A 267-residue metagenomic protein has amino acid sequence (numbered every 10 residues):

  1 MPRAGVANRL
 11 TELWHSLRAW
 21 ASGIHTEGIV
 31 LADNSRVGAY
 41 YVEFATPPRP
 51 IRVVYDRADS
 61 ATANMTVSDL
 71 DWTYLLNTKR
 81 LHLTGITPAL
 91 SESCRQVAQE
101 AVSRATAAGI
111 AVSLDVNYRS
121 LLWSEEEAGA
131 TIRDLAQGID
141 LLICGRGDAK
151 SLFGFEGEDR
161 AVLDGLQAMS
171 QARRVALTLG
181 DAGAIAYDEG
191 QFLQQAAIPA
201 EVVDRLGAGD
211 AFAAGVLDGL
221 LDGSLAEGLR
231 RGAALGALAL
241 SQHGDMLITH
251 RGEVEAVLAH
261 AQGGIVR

Functional and structural regions predicted by a protein language model:
R3-G85, V257-R267: Conserved N-terminal subdomain of the carbohydrate kinase-like
E12-I24, G129-I139, V162-L163, Q194: Short, electropositive alpha-helical surface patch
I24-H25, I110, D140, R173: Short, well-ordered coil/turn segments that N-cap beta-strands
S60-D69, L122-E127, A197: Short gly/ser/thr-rich secondary-structure transition/capping motifs
T73-Y74, D134-L135, A168: Structural alpha-helical scaffold elements that stabilize or flank donor/cofactor-binding regions in carbohydrate
R80, I86-D164, A182-G183: Conserved beta-alpha-beta core of the PfkB/ribokinase-like small-molecule kinase fold
S103-A107, F155-R267: Conserved phosphate-binding/catalytic region of the ribokinase-like
